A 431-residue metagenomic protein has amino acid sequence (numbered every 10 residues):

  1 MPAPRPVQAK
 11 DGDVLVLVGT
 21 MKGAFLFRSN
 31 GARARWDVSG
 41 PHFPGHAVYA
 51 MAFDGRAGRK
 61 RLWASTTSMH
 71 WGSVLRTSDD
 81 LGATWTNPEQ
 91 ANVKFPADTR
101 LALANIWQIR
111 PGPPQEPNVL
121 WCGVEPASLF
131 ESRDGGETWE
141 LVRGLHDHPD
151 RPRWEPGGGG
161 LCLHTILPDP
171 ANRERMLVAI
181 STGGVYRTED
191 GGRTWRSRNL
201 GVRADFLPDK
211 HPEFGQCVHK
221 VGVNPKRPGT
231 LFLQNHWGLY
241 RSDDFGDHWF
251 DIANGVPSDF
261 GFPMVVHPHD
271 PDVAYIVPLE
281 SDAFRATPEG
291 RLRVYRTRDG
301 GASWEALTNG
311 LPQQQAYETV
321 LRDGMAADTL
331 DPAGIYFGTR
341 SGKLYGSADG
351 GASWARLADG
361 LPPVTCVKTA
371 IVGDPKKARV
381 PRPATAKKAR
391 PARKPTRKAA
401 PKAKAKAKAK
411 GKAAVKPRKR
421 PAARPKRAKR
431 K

Functional and structural regions predicted by a protein language model:
M1-K431: Extracellular glycan-interacting surfaces
